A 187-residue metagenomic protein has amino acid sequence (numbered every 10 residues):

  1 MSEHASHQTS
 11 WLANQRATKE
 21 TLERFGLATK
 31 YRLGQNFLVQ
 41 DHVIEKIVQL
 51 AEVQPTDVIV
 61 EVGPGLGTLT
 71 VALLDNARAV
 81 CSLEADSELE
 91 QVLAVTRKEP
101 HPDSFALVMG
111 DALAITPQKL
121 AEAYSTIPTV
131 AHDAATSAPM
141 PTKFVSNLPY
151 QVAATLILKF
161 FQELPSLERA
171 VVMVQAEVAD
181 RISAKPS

Functional and structural regions predicted by a protein language model:
M1-S187: Catalytic cores of RNA-modifying enzymes
